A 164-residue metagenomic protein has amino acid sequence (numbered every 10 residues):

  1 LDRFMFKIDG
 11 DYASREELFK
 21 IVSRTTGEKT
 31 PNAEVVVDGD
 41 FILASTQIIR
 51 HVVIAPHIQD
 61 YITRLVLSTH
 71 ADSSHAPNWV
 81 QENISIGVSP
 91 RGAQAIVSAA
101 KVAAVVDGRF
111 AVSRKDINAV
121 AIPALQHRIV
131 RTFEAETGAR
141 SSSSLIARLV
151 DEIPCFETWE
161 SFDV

Functional and structural regions predicted by a protein language model:
L1-Q47, V53-L65: Conserved AAA+ ATPase core "coupling" helix
V66-H70: A short amphipathic helical element positioned immediately N-terminal to and/or at the very start of a transmembrane
A71-V164: C-terminal engagement/docking regions of AAA+ P-loop ATPases
